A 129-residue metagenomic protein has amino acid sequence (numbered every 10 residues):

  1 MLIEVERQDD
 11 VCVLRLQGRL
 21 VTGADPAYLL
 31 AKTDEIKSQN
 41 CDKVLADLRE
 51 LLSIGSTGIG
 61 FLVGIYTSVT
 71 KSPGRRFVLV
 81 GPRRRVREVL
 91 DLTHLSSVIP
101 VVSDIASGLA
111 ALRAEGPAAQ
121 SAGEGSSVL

Functional and structural regions predicted by a protein language model:
M1-R15, V128: Short beta-strand/loop segment at the start of cytosolic alpha/beta domains
E6, V80, V102: General small-molecule cofactor/ligand-binding pocket signal
Q8, R49, A106: Conserved catalytic submotifs in the C-terminal HATPase_c
L16-G18, D104: Active-site donor-binding loop signature of nucleotide-sugar glycosyltransferases
L20-I99: Amphipathic alpha-helical interaction surfaces in cytosolic regulatory modules
P100-L129: A charged, well-structured terminal subsegment
